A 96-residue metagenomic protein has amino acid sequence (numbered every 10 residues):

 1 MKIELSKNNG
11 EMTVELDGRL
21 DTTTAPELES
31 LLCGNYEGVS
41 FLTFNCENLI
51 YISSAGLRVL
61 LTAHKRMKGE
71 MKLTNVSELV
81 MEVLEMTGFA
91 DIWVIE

Functional and structural regions predicted by a protein language model:
M1-K2, E96: Absolute protein N-terminus
K2-E29, E47: STAS-typified acidic loop motif
T22-W93: Amphipathic alpha-helical interaction surfaces in cytosolic regulatory modules
